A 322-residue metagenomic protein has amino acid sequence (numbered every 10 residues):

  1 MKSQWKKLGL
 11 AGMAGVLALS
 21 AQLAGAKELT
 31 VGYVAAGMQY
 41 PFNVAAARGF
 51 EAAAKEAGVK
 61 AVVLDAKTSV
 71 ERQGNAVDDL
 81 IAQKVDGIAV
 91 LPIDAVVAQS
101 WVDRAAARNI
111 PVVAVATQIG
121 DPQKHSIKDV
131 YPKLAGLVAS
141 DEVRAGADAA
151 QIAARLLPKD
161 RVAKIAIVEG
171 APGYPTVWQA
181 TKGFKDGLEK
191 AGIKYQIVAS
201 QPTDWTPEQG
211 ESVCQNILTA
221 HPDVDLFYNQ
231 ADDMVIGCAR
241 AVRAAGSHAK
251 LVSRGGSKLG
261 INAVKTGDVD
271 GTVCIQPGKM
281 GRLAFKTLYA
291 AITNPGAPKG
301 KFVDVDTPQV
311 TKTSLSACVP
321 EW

Functional and structural regions predicted by a protein language model:
M1-G12: Bacterial N-terminal signal peptides that target proteins for export
L19-A26: Sec/Tat signal peptide C-region and signal peptidase I cleavage site
T30-A57, V62-D79, Q83-V85, V90-A95 (+4 more regions): Extracytoplasmic "Venus flytrap"
F42-A57, A145-A149, P175-K194, Q209 (+3 more regions): Short, solvent-exposed amphipathic alpha-helices that sit in or adjacent to ligand/effector-binding or catalytic
Q73, A135-A163, G210, G256-G260 (+1 more regions): Hydrophobic alpha-helical segments within soluble ligand-binding/sensing domains
I93-A107, G183-F184, V198-N262: Hydrophobic alpha-helical
W101-R144, K164, S257-K265, V269-D270: Flexible loop/hinge segments that line or gate small-molecule binding clefts
K124, V168, P172, A191 (+1 more regions): Hinge/cleft segment of the Venus flytrap/periplasmic-binding protein
